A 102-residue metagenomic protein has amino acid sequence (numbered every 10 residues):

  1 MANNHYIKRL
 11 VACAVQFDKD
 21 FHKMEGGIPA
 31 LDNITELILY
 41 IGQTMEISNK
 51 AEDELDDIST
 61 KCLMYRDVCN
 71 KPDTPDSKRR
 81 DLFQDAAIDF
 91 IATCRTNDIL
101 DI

Functional and structural regions predicted by a protein language model:
M1-I38, I91: Short terminal alpha-helical segments
A14-F17, S48-A51, F83, F90: Non-transmembrane alpha-helical oligomerization segments
I28, D53, D101-I102: Short glycine-rich, low-complexity/disordered patches
I28-T35, D56, S77-I88: Short, charged, amphipathic alpha-helical segments
E36-E46, C94: Extended, amphipathic alpha-helices with heptad-repeat/coiled-coil or helix-bundle character that serve as
M45, N49-D76: Long, amphipathic, charge-rich alpha-helical segments that form helical bundles/coiled-coils
R66-I102: Amphipathic alpha-helical binding modules
